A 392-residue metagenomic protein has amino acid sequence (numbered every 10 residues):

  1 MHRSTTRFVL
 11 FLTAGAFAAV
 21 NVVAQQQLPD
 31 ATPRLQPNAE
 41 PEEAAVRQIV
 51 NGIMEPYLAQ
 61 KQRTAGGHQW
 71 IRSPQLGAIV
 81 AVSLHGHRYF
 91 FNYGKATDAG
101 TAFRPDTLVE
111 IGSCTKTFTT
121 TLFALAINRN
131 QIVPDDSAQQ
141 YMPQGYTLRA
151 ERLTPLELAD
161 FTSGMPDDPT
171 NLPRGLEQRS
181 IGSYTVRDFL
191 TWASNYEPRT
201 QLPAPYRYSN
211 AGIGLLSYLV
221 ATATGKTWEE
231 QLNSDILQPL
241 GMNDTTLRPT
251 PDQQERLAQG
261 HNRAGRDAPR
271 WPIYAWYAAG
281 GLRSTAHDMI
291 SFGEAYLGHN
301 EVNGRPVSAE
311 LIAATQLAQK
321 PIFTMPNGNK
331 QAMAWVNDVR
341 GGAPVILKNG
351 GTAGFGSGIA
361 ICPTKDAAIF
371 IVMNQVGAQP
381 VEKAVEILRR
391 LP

Functional and structural regions predicted by a protein language model:
M1-V9: Bacterial N-terminal signal peptides that target proteins for export
V9-A19: Bacterial N-terminal signal peptides
V22-A24: Boundary at the C-terminal end of the N-terminal hydrophobic targeting segment
Q26, F323-P326, I371-P392: Short, gly/Ser/Thr-rich active-site loops of penicillin-recognizing serine hydrolases
E43-I111, Q131-V133, T191, N195-Y196 (+1 more regions): Short, conserved catalytic-motif segment at the N-terminal edge
H68-I79, A99-D160, P198-A211, Y277-G280 (+1 more regions): Short active-site loop at a secondary-structure junction that contains or immediately precedes the catalytic residue(s)
F90, R149-A353: Short, surface-exposed loop or secondary-structure junction motifs that flank catalytic or metal-binding residues
L347-K348, G356-Q375: Short, well-ordered beta-strand elements
